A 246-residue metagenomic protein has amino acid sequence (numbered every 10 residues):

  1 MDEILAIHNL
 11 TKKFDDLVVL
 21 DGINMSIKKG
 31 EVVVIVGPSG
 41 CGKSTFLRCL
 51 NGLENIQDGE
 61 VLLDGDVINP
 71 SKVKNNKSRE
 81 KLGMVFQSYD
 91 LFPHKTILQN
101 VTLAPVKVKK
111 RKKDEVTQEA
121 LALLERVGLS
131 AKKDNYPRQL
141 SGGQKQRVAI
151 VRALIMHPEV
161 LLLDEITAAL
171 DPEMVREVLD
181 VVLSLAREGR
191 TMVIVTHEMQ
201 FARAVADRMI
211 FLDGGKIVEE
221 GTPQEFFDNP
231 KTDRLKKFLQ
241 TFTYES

Functional and structural regions predicted by a protein language model:
D2-P223: ABC family nucleotide-binding domain
E220, Q224-S246: C-terminal boundary and immediately downstream tail of ABC-type ATPase nucleotide-binding domains
